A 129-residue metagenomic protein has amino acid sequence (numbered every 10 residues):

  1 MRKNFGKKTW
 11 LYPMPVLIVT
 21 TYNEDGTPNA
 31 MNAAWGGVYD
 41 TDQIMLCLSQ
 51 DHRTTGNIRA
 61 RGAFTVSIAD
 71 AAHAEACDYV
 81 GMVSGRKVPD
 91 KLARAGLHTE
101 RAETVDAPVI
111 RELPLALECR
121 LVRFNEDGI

Functional and structural regions predicted by a protein language model:
M1-M31, G37-I129: Active-site-proximal mixed secondary-structure blocks
